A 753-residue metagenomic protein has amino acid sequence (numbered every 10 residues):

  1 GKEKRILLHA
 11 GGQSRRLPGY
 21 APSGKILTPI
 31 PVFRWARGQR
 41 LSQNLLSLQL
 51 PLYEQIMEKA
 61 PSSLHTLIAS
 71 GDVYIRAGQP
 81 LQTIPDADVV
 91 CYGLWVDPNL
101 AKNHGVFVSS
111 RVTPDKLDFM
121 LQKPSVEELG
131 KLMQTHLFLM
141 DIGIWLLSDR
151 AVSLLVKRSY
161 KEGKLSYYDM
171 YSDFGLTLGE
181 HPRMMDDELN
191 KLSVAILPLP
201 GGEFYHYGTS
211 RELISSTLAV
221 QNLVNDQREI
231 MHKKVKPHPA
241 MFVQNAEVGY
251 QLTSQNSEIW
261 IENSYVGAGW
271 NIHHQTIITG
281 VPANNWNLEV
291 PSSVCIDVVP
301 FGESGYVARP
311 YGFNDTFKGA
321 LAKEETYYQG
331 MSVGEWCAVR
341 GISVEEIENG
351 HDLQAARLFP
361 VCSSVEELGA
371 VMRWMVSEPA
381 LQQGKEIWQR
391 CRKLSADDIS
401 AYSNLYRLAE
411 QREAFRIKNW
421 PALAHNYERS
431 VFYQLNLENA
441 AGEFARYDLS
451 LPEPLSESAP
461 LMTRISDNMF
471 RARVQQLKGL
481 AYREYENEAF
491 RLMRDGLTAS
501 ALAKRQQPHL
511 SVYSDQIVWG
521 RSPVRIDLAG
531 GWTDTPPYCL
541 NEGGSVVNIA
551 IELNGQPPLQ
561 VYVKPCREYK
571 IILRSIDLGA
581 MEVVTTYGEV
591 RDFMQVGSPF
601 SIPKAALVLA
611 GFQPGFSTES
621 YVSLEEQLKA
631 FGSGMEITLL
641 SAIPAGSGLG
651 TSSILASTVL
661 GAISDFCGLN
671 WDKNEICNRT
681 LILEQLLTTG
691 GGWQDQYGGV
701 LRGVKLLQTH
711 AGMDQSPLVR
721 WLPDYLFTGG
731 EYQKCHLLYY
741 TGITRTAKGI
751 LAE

Functional and structural regions predicted by a protein language model:
G1, A60, A501, I517 (+1 more regions): Anion-binding (especially nucleotide phosphate/pyrophosphate-binding) glycine-rich loop and adjoining beta-alpha core
G1, V73-Y74, V89-V90, W95-N99 (+1 more regions): Left-handed beta-helix
K2, A21-G24, I30, R34-G163: Conserved core of the sugar-phosphate nucleotidyltransferase
E3-G19: N-terminal nucleotide-binding beta1-loop-alpha1 segment
L7-A10, L67-S70, Y92-W95, S148 (+6 more regions): Short beta-strand segments
R16-P18, R76-G78, L100-K102, E128-K131 (+9 more regions): Short helix/loop capping segments that flank catalytic or ligand/cofactor-binding pockets
E438-G520: Long amphipathic alpha-helical scaffold segments
S511-S514, W519-R525, D534-V546, S575 (+1 more regions): ATP-dependent small-molecule kinase catalytic core of the GHMP/sugar-kinase superfamily and closely related
